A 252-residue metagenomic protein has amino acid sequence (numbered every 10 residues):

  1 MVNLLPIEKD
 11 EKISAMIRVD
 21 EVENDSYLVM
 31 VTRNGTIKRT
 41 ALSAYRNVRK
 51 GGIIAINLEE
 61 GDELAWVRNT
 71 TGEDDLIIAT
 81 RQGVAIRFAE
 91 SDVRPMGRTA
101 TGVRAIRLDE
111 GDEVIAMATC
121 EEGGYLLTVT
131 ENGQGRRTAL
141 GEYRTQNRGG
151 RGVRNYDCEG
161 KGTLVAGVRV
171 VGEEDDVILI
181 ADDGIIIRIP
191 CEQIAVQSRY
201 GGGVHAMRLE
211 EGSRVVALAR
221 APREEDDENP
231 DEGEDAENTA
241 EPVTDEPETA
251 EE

Functional and structural regions predicted by a protein language model:
M1-E252: Short, structured "edge-of-domain" segments at secondary-structure transitions
